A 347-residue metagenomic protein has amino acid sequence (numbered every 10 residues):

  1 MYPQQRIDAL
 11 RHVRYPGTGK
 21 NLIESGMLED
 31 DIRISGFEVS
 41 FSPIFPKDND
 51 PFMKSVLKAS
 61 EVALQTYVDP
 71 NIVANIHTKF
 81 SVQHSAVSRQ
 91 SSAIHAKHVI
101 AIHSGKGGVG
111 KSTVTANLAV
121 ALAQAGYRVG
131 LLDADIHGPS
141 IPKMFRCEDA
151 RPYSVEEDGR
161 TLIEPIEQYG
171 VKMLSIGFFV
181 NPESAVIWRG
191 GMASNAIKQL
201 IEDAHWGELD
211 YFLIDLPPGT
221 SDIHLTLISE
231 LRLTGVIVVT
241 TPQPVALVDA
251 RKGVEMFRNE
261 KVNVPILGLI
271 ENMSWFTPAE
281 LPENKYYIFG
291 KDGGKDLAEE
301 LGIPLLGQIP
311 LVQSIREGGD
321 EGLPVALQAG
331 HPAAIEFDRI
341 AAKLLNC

Functional and structural regions predicted by a protein language model:
M1-I32, T66: N-proximal, solvent-exposed amphipathic alpha-helical segments enriched in charged/polar residues
L10, L28, A96, G107 (+10 more regions): Residue-level signature of catalytic and energy-coupling elements of molecular machines, predominantly ATP/GTP-dependent
E24-M27, I34-F37, S42-H103: Extreme N-terminal, non-catalytic leader segments that precede Walker-type/kinase nucleotide-binding cores
L57-K58, D210-Y211, P217-Q308, S314-E317: Conserved catalytic-core segment of NTP-binding enzymes
H98-I136, V262, L269: Walker A/P-loop phosphate-binding motif and the immediately C-terminal alpha-helix
L122-E183: Phosphate-binding loop that captures ATP/GTP phosphates
P152-V155, I176-M192, K198-T226: Switch II (G3) loop of P-loop NTPases
E321-H331: C-terminal boundary of histidine-terminating zinc-finger modules
